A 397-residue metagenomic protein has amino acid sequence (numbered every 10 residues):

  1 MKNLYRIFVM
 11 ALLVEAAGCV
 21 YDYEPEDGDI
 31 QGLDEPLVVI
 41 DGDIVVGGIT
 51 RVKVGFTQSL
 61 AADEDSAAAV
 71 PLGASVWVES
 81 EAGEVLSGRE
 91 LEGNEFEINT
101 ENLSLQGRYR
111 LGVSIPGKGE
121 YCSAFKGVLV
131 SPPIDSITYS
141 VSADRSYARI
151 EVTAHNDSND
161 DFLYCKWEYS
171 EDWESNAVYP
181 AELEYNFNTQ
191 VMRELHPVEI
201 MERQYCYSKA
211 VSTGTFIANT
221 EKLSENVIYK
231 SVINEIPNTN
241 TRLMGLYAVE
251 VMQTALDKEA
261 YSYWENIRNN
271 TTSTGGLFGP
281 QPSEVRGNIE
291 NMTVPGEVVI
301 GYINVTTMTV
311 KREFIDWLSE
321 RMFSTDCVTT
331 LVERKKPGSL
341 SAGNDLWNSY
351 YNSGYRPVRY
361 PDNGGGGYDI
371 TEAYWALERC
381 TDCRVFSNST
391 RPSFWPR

Functional and structural regions predicted by a protein language model:
K2-M10: Sec-dependent signal peptide recognition, specifically the positively charged N-region followed immediately by
E15-G18: C-terminal motif of bacterial Sec signal peptides marking the signal peptidase cleavage site
V20-R397: A sequence/structural signal for flexible, mid-protein segments enriched in small/helix-disrupting residues
